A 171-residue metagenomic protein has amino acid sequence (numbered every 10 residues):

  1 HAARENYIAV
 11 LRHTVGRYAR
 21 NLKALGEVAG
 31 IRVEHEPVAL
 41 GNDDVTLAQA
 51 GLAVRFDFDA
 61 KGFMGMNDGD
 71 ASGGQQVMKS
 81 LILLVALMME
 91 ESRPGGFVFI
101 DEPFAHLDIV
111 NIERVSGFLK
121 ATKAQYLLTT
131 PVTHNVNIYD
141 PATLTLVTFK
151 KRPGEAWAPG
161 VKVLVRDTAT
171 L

Functional and structural regions predicted by a protein language model:
H1-N42, F104: Charged, surface-exposed helical/loop "interaction arms" that form contiguous linear patches used for dimerization
A2-A9, F63-G69, I100: Short hinge/gating elements
V15-A19, K23, Q75-M78, I82 (+1 more regions): Amphipathic alpha-helical transducer elements in NTP-driven molecular machines
V38-D70: ABC-fold ATPase nucleotide-binding domain signature/coupling loops
A39, N111-L171: C-terminal lobe/lid and adjacent interdomain/linker elements of RecA-like ASCE P-loop ATPase modules
F58, G74-V98: GG-anchored amphipathic helix commonly corresponding to the ABC/SMC/Rad50 NBD signature/C-loop
A71-G74, P131: ABC transporter NBD signature
D101-I112: ABC-family nucleotide-binding domains
